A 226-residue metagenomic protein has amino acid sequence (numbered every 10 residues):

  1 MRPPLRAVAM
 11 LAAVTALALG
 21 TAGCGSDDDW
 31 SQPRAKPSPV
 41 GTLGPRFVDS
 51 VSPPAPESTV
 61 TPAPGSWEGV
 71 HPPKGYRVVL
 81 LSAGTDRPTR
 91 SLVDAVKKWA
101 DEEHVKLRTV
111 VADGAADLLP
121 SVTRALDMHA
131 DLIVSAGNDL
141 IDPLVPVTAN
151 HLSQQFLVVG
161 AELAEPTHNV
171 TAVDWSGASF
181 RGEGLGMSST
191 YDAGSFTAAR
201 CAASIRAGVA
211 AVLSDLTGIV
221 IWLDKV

Functional and structural regions predicted by a protein language model:
M1-A22: Sec-dependent bacterial lipoprotein signal peptides
A22-D28: Bacterial signal peptide processing site
D29-V111: Extracytoplasmic low-complexity, Pro/Thr/Ser/Ala/Gly-rich segments that lie immediately after a secretion/anchoring
P45, T59-T61, T123-D127, D131-L132 (+2 more regions): N-terminal membrane-targeting/anchoring modules of bacterial envelope and secretion proteins
V110-A125: Structural motif
A130-N138, L157-V159, V220-I221: Periplasmic-binding protein-like
Q154-C201: Ser/Thr/Gly-rich flexible loops in soluble cytosolic domains mediating phosphotransfer, phosphorylation
L185-V226: An alpha-beta-alpha
